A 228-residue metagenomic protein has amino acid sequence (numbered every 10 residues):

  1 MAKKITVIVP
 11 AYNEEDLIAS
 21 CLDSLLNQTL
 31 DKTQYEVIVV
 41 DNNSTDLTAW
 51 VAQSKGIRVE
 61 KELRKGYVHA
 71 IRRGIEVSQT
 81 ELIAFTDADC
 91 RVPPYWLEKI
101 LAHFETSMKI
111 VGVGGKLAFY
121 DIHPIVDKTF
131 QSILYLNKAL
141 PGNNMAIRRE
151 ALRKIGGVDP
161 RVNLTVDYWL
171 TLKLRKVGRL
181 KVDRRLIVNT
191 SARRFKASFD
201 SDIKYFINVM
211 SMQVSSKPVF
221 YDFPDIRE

Functional and structural regions predicted by a protein language model:
M1-S24: N-proximal low-complexity "stem/linker" segments adjacent to membrane-targeting elements
S24, D41-A49, C90: A conserved acidic beta->alpha catalytic loop
S24-Q34: Short, acidic, metal-binding catalytic loop of nucleotide-sugar glycosyltransferases
L47, A88-A102, L172: Acidic donor-binding/catalytic loop of UDP-sugar-dependent glycosyltransferases, especially processive GT2
E62-S78: Glycine-rich, basic loop-to-helix element that forms the pyrophosphate-binding segment of sugar-nucleotide handling
I83: Short aromatic/hydrophobic "clamp" motif used to bind/position activated sugar donors
Y95-I125: Conserved donor NDP-sugar-binding/catalytic core segment of glycosyltransferases
N163-L170: Acidic donor-binding loop at a coil-to-helix junction in glycosyltransferase catalytic cores that engages
